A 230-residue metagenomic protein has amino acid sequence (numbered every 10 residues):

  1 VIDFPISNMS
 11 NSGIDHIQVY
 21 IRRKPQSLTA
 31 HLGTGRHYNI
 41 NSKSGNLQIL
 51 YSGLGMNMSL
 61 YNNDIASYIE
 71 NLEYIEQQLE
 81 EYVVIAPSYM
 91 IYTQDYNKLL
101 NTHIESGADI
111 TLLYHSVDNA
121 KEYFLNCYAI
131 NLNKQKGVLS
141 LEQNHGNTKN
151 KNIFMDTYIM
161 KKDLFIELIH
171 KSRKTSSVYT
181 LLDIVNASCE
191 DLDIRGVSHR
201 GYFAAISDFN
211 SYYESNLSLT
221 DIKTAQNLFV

Functional and structural regions predicted by a protein language model:
V1-Y82, K98: Conserved N-terminal catalytic core of the sugar/cofactor nucleotidyltransferase
S10, I104, C189-E190: Anion (oxyanion) recognition and catalysis
Y89-I91: Acidic metal-phosphate-binding loop of nucleotide-sugar-dependent transferases
T93-L168: Conserved core of the sugar-phosphate nucleotidyltransferase
D163, K171-V230: Left-handed beta-helix
